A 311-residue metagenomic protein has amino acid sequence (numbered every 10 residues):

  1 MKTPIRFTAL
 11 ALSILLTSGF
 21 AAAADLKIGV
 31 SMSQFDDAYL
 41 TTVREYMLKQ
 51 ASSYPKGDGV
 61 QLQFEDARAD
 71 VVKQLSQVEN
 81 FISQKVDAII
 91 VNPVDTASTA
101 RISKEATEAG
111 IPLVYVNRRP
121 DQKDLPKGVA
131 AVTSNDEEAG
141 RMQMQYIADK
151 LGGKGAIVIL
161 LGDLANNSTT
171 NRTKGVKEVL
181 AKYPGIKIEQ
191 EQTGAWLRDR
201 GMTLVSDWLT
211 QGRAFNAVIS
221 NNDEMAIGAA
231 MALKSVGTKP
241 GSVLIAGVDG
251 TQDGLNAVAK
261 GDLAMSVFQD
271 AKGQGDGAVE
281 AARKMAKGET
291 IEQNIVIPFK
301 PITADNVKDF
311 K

Functional and structural regions predicted by a protein language model:
M1-A22: Gram-negative bacterial Sec-dependent N-terminal signal peptides
A22-K311: A residue-level marker of the well-folded mature domains of exported/periplasmic proteins
